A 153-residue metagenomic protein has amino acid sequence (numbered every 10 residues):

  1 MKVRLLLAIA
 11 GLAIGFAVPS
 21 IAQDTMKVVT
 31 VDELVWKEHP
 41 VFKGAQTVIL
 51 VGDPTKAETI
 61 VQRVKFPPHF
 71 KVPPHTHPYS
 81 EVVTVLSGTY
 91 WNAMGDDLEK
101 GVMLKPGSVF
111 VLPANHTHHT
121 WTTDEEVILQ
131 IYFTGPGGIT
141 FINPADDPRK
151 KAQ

Functional and structural regions predicted by a protein language model:
M1-L5: Positively charged n-region of N-terminal signal peptides that target proteins for export
L7-A17: Bacterial N-terminal signal peptides
I21-I60, A145-Q153: A short, N-terminal "cap"/entry segment at the start of jelly-roll beta-barrel domains of the cupin/DSBH fold
T25-K27, H119-Q153: Double-stranded beta-helix
V41-F42, P54-E58, P73-T84: His-enriched metal-coordination microenvironments in redox/metal-binding proteins
D53-T55, Y90, G95-N115: Short acidic-glycine-tyrosine-enriched beta hairpin
I60-H77, G101-K105, P113-N115: Conserved short histidine dyad/triad with adjacent acidic residue
P67-F70, H77-D97: Glycine- and acidic-residue-biased ligand/ion/polar-headgroup-sensing regions
